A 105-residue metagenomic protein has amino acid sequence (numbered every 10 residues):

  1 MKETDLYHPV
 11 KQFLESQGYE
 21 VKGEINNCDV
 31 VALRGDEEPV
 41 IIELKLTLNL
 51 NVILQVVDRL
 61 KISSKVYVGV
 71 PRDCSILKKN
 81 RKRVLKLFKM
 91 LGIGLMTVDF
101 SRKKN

Functional and structural regions predicted by a protein language model:
M1-D36, K82, K89-G92, D99-K103: Acidic-basic catalytic patches of nuclease active cores, encompassing PD-(D/E)XK and other metal-cofactor nuclease
V10, V30-A32, D36-L48, V66-V68: Conserved catalytic cores of phosphodiester-cleaving nucleases, focusing on short active-site segments
L46-F100: Catalytic cores of nucleic-acid endonucleases
